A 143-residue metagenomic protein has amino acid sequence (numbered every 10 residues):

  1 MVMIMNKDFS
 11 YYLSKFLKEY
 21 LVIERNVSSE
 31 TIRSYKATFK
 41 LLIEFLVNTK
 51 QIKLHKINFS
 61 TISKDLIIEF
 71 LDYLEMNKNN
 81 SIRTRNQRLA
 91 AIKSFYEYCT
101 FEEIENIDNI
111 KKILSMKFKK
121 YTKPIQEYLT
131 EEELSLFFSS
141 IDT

Functional and structural regions predicted by a protein language model:
M1-T143: Conserved catalytic core of the tyrosine transesterase superfamily
